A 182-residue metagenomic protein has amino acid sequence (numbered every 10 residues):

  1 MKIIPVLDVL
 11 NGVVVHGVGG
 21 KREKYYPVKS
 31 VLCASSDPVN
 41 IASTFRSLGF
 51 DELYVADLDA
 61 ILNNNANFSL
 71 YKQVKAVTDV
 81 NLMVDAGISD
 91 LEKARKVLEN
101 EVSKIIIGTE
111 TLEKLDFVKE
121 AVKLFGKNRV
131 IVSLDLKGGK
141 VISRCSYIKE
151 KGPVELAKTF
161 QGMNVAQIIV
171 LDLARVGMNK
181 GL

Functional and structural regions predicted by a protein language model:
M1-I3: Extreme N-terminal starter segment of soluble prokaryotic enzymes
L7, N63-A86, F117-D135, N179-L182: Alpha-helix-loop-beta-strand connector modules within alpha/beta enzyme cores
L7-K29, L98, V102-V176: Conserved anion-binding
V15-N64: N-terminal beta-alpha supersecondary unit
C33-R46, D90-R95, I148-T159: Short, acidic/polar
E52-S69, I169-K180: Glycine-rich, proline-tolerant flexible connector loops at the mouths of alpha/beta enzymes
A56-L58, M83-S89, I107-T109, L173-V176: Glycine-rich beta-strand-to-loop/alpha-helix junction loops that act as flexible
V77-K104: Catalytic cores of alpha/beta
